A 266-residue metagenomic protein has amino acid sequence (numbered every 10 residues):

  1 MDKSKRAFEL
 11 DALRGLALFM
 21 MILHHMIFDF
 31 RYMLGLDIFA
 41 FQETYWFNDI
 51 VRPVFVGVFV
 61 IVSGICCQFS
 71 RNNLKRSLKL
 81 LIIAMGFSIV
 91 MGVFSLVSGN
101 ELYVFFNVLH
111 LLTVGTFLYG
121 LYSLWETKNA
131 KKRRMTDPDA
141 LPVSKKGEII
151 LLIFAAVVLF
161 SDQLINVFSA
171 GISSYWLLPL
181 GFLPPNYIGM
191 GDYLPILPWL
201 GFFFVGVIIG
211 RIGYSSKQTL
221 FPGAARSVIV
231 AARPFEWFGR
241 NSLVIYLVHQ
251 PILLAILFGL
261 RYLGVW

Functional and structural regions predicted by a protein language model:
M1-W266: Alpha-helical transmembrane segments and their immediate juxtamembrane cytosolic regions
